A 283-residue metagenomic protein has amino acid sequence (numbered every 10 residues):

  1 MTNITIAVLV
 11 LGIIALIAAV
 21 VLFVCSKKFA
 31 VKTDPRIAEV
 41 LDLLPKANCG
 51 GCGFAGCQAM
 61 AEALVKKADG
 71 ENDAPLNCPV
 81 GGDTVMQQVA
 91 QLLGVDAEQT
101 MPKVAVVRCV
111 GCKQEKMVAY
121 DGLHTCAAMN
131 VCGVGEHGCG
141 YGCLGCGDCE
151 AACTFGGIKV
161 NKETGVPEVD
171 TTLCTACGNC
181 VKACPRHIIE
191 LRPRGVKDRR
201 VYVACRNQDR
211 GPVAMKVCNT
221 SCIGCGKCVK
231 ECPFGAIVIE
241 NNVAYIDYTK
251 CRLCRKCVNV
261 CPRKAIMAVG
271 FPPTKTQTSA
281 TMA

Functional and structural regions predicted by a protein language model:
T2-G226, K230-E231, V260, K264-M267 (+1 more regions): Ferredoxin-type iron-sulfur electron-transfer modules and their immediate structural context
V160, I239-E240: Conserved C2H2 zinc-finger inter-finger linkers, specifically the first residue immediately C-terminal to the second
T164, N241-N242: Short glycine/acidic-rich loop motifs that flank beta-strands on beta-rich extracellular proteins
K227, I237-I239: Strongly charged, low-complexity linkers/loops
